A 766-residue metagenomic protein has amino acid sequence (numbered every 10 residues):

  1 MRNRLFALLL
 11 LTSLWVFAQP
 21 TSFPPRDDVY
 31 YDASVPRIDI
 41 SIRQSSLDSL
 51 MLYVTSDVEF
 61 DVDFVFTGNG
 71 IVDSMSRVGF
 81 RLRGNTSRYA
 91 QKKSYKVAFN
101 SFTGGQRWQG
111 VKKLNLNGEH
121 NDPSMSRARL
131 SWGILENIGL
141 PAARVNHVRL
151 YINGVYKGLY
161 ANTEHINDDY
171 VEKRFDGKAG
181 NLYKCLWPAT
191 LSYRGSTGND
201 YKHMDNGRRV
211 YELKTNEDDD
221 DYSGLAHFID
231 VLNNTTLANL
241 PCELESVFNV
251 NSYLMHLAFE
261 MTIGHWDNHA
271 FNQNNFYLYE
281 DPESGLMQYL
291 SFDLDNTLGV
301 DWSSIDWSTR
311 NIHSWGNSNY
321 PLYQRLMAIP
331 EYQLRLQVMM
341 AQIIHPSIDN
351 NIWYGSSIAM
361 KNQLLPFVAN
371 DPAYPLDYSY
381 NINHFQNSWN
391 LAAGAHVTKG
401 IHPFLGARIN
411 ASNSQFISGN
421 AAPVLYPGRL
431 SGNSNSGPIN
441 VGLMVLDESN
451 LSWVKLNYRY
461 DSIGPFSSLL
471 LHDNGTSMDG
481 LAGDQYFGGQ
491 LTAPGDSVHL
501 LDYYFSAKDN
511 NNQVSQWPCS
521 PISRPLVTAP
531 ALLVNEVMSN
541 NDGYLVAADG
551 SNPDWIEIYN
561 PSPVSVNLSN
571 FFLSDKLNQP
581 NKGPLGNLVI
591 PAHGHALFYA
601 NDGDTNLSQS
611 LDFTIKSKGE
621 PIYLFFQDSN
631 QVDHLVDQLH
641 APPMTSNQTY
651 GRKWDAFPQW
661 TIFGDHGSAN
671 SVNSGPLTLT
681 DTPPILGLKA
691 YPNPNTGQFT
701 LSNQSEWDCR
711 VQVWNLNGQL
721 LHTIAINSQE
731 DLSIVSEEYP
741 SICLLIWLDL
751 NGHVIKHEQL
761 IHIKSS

Functional and structural regions predicted by a protein language model:
S13, K96-G104, V111, G118-E119 (+4 more regions): Internal "kinase-insert"/substrate-recognition segments embedded within catalytic cores of ATP-dependent enzymes
P20, R26-V29, A33-R37, S46-L50 (+7 more regions): Middle-to-C-terminal accessory/interaction subdomains
P20-P24, A393-R429, P494-P692, T696: Intrinsically disordered, low-complexity linkers and terminal tails enriched in Ser/Thr/Pro/Gly with interspersed basic
K455-D496, N510-V514: Aromatic- and glycine-rich beta-strand/loop motifs that create alpha-glucan
S477-Q490, G594-A596, T605, E730-L732: Aromatic sugar-binding surface patches on proteins that engage polysaccharides or sugar-phosphate polymers
L677-Q704, W714-L720, I761-S766: Surface-exposed, proline-anchored Ser/Thr-rich loop/turn motifs
W714-L721, C743-L744, G752: Short, glycine-anchored, charge-dense loop/turn motifs used at functional sites
I742-S766: C-terminal tail/sorting-segment detector
